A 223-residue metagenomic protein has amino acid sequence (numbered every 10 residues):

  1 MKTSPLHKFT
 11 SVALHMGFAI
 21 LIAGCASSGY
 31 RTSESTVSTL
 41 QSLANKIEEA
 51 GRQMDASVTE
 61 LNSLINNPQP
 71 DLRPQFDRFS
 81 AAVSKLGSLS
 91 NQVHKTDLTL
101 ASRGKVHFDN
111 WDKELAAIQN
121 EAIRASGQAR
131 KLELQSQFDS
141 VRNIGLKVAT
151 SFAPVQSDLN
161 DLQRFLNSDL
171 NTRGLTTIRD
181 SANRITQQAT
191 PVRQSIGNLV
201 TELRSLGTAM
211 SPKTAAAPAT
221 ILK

Functional and structural regions predicted by a protein language model:
K2-M16: Bacterial N-terminal signal peptides that target proteins for export
L21-G24: C-terminal motif of bacterial Sec signal peptides marking the signal peptidase cleavage site
A26-S90: Immediate post-signal-peptide N-terminus of mature secreted/exported proteins
Y30-T39, A153-K223: Long amphipathic all-alpha helical oligomerization modules
A44, G51, D55-V58, S80-V83 (+11 more regions): Alpha-helical coiled-coil heptad-repeat register
A44, N62-I65, G87, Q119 (+6 more regions): Generic secondary-structure transition motif, activating predominantly at the C-termini of alpha-helices
N62-A129: Long amphipathic alpha-helical segments with strong coiled-coil/leucine-zipper propensity
L100-R179, G197, P212-K213: Extended amphipathic alpha-helical interaction segments
